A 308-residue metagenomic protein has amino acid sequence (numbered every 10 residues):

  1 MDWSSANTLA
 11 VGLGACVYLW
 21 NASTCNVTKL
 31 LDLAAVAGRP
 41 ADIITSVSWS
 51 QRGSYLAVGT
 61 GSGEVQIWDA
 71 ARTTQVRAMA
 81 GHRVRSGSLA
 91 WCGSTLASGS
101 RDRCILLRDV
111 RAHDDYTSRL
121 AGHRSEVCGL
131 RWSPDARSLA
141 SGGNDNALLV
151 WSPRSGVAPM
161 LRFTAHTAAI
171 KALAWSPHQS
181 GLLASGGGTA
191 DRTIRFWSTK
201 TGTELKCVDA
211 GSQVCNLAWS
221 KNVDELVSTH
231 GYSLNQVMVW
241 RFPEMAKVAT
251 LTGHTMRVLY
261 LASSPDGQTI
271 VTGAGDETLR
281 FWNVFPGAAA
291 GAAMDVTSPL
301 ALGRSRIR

Functional and structural regions predicted by a protein language model:
G12-G14, G59-S62, G99-D102, D135 (+4 more regions): Conserved strand-to-loop turn within each blade of WD40 beta-propeller repeats
C16, Y55, E64, T95 (+8 more regions): A conserved positional marker within WD40/Gbeta-like beta-propeller blades
V17-N21, V65-D69, L89, I105-D109 (+6 more regions): WD40-repeat beta-propellers
A34-I44, A80-S86, L120-V127, F163-I170 (+3 more regions): WD40/WD-repeat beta-propeller blade N-cap
P40-I43, R52, Q75, R85 (+13 more regions): WD40/WD-repeat beta-propeller blade-loop signature
G211-Q213, S233-Q236, E244-R308: Terminal intrinsically disordered, low-complexity extensions flanking WD-repeat/beta-propeller proteins
